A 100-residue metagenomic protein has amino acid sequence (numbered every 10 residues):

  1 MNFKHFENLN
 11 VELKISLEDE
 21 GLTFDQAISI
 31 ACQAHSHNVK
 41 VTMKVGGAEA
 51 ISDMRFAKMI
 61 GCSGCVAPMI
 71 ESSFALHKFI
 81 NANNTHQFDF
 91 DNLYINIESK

Functional and structural regions predicted by a protein language model:
M1-S52, K58: Conserved N-terminal beta1-alpha1 strand-loop-helix module at the mouth
F3-F6, F24, F56, F74 (+2 more regions): Phenylalanine-focused residue identity feature
N10-K14, K40-T42, S63-V66, F90-N96: Structural preference for beta-strand elements that scaffold enzyme active sites
D19-L22, C65-E71: Short, exposed beta-strand "edge-strand" segments with a Pro/Gly-rich flavor and a Y/T-containing core
Q33, H37, F56-G61, F79-H86: Alpha-helical structural signal in soluble globular domains
A48-S63, A75, K100: Catalytic cores of alpha/beta
A67-K100: Conserved anion-binding
